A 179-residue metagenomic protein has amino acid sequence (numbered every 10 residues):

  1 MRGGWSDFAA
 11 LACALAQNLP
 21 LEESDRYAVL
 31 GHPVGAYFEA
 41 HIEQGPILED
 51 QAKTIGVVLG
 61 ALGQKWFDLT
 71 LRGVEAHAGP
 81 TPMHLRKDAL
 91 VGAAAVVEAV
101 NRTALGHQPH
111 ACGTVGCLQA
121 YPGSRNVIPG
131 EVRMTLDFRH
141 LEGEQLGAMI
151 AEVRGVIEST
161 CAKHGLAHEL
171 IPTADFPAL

Functional and structural regions predicted by a protein language model:
M1-H84, A89: Histidine/acidic-residue-rich, glycine-tolerant segments that coordinate divalent metal ions
D68, G79, D88-L179: Metal-dependent amide/peptide-bond hydrolase catalytic core, centered on the "pita-bread" metallohydrolase fold
